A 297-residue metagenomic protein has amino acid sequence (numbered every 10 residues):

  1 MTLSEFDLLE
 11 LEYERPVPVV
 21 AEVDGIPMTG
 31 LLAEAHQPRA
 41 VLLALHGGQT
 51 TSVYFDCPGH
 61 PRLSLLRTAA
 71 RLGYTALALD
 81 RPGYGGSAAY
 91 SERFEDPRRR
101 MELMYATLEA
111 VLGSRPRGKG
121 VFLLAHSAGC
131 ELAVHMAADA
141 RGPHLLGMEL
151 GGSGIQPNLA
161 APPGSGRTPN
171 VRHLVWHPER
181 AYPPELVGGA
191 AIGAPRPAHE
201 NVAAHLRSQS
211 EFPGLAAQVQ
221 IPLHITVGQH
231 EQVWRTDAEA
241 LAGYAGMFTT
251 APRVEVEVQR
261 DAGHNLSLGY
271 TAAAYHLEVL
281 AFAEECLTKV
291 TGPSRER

Functional and structural regions predicted by a protein language model:
M1-H36: N-terminal cap/lid segment of alpha/beta-hydrolase-fold proteins
Q37-L72: Short, surface-exposed "cap/lid" segments of acyl-processing enzymes
R62-A88: Conserved alpha/beta-hydrolase
F94-S114: Alpha/beta-hydrolase active-site loop
K119-M148: Conserved hydrolase catalytic core segment
V219, I225-V227: Short beta-strand/loop motif that positions the catalytic acidic residue of the alpha/beta-hydrolase fold
Q229-A262: Conserved loop-alpha-helix segment in the C-terminal half of the alpha/beta-hydrolase fold that carries the catalytic
Q259-A272: Catalytic histidine-centered segment of alpha/beta-hydrolase-like enzymes
